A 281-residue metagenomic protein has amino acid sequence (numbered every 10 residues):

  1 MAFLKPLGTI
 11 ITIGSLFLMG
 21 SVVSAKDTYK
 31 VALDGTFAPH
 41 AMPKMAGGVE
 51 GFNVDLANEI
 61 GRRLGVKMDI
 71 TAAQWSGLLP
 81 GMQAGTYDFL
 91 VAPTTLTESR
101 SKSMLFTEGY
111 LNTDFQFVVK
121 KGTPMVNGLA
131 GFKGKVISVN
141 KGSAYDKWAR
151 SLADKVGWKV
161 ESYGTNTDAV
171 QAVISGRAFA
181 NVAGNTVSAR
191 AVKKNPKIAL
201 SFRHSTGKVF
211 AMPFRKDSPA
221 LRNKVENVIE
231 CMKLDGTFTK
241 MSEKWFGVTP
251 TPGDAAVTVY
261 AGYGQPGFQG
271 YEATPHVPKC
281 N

Functional and structural regions predicted by a protein language model:
K26-T94: Extracytoplasmic small-molecule ligand-binding "clamshell" domains of the periplasmic binding protein/Venus flytrap
A32-F37, T71-S76, G85-T97, T113 (+4 more regions): Beta->alpha turn/N-cap motifs
G35, L111-V119, A189-I229, V248-G270 (+1 more regions): Periplasmic-binding protein-like
I60, M82-Q83, F132, V173-I174 (+2 more regions): Hydrophobic residues within well-ordered alpha-helices
K67, A144-E161, P196, L200 (+1 more regions): Ligand-binding clefts/hinges and TM-proximal coupling segments of bilobed small-molecule sensing domains
D69-P80, P124-M125, V160-S175, T206-K208: Short helix-initiation/N-cap motifs at beta->coil->alpha
G77-P80, A92-K102, R150-S151, A172-T206: A ligand-binding cleft/hinge motif common to bilobed small-molecule-binding domains
K120-I137: Flexible hinge/capping segments at coil-to-helix
